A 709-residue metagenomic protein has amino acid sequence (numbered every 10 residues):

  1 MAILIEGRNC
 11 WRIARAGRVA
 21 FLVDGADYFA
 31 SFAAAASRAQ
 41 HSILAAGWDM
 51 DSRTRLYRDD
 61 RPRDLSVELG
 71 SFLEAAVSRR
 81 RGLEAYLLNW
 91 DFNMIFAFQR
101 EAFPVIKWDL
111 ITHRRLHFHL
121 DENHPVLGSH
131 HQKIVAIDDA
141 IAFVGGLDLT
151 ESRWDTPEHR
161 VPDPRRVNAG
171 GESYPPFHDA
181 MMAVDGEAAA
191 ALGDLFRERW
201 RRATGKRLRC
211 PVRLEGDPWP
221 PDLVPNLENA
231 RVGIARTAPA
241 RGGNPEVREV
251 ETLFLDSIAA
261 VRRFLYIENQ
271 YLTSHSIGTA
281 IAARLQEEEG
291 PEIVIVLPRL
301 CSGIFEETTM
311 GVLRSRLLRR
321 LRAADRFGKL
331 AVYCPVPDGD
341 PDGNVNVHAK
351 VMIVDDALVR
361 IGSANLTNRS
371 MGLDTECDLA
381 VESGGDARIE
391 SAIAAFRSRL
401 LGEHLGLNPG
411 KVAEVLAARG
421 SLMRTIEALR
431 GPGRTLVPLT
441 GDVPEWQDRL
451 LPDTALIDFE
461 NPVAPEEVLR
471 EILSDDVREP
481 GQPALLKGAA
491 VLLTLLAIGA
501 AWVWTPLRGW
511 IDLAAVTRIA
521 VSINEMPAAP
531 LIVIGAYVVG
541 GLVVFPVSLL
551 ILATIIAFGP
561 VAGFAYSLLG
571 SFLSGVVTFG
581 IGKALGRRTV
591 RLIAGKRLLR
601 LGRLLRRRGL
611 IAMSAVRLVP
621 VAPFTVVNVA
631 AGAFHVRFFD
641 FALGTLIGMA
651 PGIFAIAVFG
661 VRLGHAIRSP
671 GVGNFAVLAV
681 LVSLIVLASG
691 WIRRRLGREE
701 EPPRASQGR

Functional and structural regions predicted by a protein language model:
M1-Q482: Charged, low-complexity intrinsically disordered terminal segments
S42, L255-S257, V261-R262, E268 (+3 more regions): Short, contiguous, well-ordered secondary-structure segments
E479-V491: N-terminal membrane topogenic signal
G488, L495-V533, L568-V629, A633-D640 (+2 more regions): Membrane-interfacial helix-loop-helix
V533-A565, V621-N628, F639, M649-I656: Transmembrane helix boundary and interhelical junction motifs in multipass membrane proteins
Y566, L643-G644: Hydrophobic core positions of alpha-helical segments in small-molecule transporters and transporter systems
L573-V577, L646-A655: Membrane-embedded alpha-helical segments of transport systems, primarily multispan ion/solute transporters
G644-M649, N674-V682: Pore-lining and gate-forming transmembrane alpha-helices of multi-pass membrane transport proteins
